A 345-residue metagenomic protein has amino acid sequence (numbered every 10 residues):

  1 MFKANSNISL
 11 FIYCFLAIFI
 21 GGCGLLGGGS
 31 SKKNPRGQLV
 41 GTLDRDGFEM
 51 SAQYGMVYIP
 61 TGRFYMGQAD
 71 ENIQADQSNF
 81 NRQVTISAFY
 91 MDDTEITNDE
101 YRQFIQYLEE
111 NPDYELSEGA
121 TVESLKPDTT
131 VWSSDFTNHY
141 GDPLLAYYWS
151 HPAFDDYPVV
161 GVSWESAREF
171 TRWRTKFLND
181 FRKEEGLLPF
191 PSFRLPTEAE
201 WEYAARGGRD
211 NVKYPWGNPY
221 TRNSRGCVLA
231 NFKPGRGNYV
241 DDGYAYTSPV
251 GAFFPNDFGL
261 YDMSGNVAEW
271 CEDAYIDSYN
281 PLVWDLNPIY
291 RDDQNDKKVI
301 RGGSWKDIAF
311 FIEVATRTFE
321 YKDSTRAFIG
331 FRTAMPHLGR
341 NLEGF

Functional and structural regions predicted by a protein language model:
M1-P35: Bacterial Sec-dependent N-terminal signal peptides
A4, I289-D292, T318-T325: Short proline/glycine-enriched turn/loop segments at secondary-structure junctions
G24, S30-L39, L43, Y58-I59 (+4 more regions): Functional-site microenvironments in short loops/helix caps that host divalent-cation chemistry
F48-L144, P158-S166, G265: A short glycine-rich, aromatic-capped structural motif
E49-M50, Q77, G251-F254, K297 (+1 more regions): Short solvent-exposed loop/turn micro-motifs enriched in small/polar/acidic residues
M50, Q83, L187-P189, T325: Short, flexible hinge/linker loops that cap or flank conserved catalytic cores
I73-D76, D277-Y279, Y321-K322: A short local loop/turn or secondary-structure capping micro-motif enriched for an aromatic residue
A327-E343: Short, structured beta-strand segments at or near domain termini in extracellular proteins/domains
